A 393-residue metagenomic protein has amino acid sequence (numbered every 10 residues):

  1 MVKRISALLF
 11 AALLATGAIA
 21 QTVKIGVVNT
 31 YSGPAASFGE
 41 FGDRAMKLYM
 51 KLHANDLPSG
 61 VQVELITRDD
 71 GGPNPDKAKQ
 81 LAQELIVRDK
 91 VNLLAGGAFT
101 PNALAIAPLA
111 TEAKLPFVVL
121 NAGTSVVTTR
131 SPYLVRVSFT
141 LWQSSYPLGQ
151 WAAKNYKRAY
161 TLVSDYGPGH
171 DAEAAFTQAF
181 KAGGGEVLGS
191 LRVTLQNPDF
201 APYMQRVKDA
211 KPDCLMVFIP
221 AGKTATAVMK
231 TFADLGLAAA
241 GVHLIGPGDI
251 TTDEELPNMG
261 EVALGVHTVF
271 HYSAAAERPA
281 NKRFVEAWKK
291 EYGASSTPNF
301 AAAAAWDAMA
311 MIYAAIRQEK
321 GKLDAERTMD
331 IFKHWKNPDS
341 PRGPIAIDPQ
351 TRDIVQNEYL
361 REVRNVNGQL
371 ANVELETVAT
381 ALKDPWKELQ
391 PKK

Functional and structural regions predicted by a protein language model:
V2-A11, A20-K393: Extracytosolic ligand-binding ectodomains
